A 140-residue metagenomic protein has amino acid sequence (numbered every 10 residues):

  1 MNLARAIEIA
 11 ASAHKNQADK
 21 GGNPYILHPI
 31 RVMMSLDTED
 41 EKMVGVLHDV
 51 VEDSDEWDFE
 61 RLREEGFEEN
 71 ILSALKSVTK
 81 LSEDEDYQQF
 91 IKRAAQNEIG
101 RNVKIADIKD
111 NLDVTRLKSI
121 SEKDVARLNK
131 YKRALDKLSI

Functional and structural regions predicted by a protein language model:
M1-I140: Active-site helical microenvironments for divalent-metal-assisted chemistry
